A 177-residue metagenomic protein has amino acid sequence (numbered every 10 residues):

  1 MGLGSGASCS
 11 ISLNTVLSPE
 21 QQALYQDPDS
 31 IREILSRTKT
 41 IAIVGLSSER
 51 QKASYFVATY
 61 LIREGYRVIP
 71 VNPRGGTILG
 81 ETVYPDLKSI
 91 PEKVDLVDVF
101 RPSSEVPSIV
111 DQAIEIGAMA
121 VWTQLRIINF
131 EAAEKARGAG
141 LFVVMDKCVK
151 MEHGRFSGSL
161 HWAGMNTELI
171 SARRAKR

Functional and structural regions predicted by a protein language model:
G2-S18: Helix-enriched interaction subdomains in cytosolic or periplasmic regions, typified by TIR/SEFIR signaling/NADase cores
Q21-D27, T77-E92, L96-P107: Glycine-rich, highly charged phosphate/nucleotide-binding loops
A42-V44: Conserved beta-strand elements of the Class I
S47-Q51, A58-L79: NAD(P)-binding Rossmann-fold cofactor-contacting core
E64-Y66, I116-M119, A139-L141: A short helix->loop->beta-strand "cap" motif at the edges of active sites that frequently abuts
A113-A136: ADP-ribose/adenylate-binding Rossmann-like module
F130-M151: Short acidic, glycine/proline-enriched helix-loop-strand junctions
E152-R177: A charged, well-structured terminal subsegment
